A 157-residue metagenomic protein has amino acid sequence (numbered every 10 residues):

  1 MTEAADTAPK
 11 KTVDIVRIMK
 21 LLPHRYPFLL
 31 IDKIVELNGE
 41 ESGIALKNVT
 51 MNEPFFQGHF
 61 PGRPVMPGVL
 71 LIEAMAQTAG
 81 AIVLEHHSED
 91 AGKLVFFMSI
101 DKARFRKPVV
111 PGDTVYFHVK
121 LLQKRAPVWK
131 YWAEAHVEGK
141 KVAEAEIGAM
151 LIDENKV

Functional and structural regions predicted by a protein language model:
M1-I31, E36: N-terminal leader/capping segments at the start of a protein or of a new domain
T2-T12, A79-Y116, V142-E144, M150: Hydrophobic beta-strand-centered segment that forms part of the acyl-chain substrate-binding groove
M19, G62, F105-K107: Beta-strand-rich interaction surfaces with strong enrichment in secreted/lumenal proteins
Y26-M66: Catalytic strand-loop segment that frames the active site of acyl-thioester-processing enzymes
L29, E40-I44, T114-Y116, V128-K130 (+1 more regions): Intrinsic-disorder/low-complexity, polar/charged segments enriched in Ser/Thr/Lys/Arg/Asp/Glu/Gln
I34, I100-E138: Hydrophobic beta-sheet segments that form the core/acyl-binding groove of ACP/CoA-dependent acyl-chain-processing
E41, M66-E89: Active-site helix/loop of acyl-thioester processing domains in fatty-acid/polyketide metabolism, spanning hotdog-fold
G148-V157: Surface-exposed, gly/pro-biased binding rims or lids
